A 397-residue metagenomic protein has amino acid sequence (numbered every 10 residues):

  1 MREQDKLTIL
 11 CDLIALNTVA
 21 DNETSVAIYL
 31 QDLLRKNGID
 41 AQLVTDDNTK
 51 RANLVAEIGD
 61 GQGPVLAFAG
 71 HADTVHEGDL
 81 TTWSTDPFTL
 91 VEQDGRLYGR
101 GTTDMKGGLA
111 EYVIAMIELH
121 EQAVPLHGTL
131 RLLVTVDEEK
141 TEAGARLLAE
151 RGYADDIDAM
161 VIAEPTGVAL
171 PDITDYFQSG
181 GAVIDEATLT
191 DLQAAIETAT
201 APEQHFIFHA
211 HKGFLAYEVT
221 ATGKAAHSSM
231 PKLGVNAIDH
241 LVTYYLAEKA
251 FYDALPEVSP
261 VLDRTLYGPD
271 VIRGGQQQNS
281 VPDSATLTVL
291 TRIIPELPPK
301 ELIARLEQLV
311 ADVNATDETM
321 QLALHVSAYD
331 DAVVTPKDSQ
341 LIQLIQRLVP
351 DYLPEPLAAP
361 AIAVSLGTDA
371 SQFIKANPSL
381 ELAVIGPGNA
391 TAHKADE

Functional and structural regions predicted by a protein language model:
M1-Y98, E121, P125-L126: Acidic/His- and Gly-rich active-site-bordering loop/insert found across diverse amide/peptide-bond hydrolases
A15, G268-I272, L290-I293, Q321-I342 (+2 more regions): A short beta-alpha structural unit
F68, K300-V310: Short amphipathic alpha-helices in soluble, non-transmembrane regions that often serve as interface/regulatory elements
D79-E92, F208-T220, R347: Acidic-glycine-rich active-site phosphate/pyrophosphate-binding loop
G107-M116, E121-K249, K394-E397: Fold-level recognition of mixed alpha/beta catalytic cores in primary-metabolism enzymes, strongest
D253-L262, A315-A323, A359-P360: Flexible, glycine/charged-enriched surface loops at secondary-structure junctions
P260-N279: A structural supersecondary motif
Q346-P350, E355-E397: Zn-dependent metallopeptidase/amidohydrolase metal-coordination segment
